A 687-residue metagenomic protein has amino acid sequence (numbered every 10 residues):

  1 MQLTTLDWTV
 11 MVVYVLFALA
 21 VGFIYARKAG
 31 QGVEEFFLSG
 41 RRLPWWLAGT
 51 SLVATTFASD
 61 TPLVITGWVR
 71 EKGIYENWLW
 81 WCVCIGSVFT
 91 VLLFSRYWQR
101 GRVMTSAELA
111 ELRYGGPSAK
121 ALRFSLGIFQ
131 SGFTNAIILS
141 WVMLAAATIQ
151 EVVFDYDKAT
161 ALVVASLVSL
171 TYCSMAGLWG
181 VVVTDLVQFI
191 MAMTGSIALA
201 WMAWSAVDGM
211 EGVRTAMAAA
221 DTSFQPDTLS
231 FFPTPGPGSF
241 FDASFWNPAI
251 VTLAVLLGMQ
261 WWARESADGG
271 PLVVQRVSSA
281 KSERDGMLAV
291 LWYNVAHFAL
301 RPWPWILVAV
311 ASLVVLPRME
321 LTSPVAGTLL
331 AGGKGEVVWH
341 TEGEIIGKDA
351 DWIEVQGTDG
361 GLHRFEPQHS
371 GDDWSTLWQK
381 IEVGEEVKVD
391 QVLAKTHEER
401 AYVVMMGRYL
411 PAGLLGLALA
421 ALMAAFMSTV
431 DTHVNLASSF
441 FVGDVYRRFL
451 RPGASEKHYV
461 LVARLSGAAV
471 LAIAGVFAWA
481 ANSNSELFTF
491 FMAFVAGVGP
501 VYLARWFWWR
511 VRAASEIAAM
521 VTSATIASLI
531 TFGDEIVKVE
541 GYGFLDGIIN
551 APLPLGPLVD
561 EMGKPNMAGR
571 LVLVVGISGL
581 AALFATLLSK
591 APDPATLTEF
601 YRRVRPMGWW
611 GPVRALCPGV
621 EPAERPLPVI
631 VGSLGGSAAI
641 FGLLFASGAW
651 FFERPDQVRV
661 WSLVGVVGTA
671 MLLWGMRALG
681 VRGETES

Functional and structural regions predicted by a protein language model:
M1-P62, C173-A176: Membrane-interface "cap" regions at the ends of multi-pass membrane proteins
Q2-L6, G67-W80, S140-A161, W179-Q188 (+6 more regions): Transmembrane helix-loop boundary segments of multi-pass membrane transporters
Q2-T4, L38-L43, L47, V64-L79 (+5 more regions): Loop-to-helix junctions at membrane interfaces in multi-pass transport proteins
F17-V33, P62, L93-A107, T171 (+7 more regions): Juxtamembrane interface elements at the cytosolic ends of transmembrane helices in multi-pass membrane proteins
V53-A54, N77-S174, P235-F241, V255-S266 (+4 more regions): Helix-loop-helix module between adjacent transmembrane segments
R113-S131, N135-A136, V442-N482: Loop-to-transmembrane helix boundary motifs in multi-pass membrane proteins
A219-D221, A280, L288, V537-S687: Terminal cytosolic tails of multi-pass membrane transporters, especially the segment immediately following the final
S515-A527, E599-Y601: Central hydrophobic cores of alpha-helical transmembrane segments in multi-pass integral membrane proteins
